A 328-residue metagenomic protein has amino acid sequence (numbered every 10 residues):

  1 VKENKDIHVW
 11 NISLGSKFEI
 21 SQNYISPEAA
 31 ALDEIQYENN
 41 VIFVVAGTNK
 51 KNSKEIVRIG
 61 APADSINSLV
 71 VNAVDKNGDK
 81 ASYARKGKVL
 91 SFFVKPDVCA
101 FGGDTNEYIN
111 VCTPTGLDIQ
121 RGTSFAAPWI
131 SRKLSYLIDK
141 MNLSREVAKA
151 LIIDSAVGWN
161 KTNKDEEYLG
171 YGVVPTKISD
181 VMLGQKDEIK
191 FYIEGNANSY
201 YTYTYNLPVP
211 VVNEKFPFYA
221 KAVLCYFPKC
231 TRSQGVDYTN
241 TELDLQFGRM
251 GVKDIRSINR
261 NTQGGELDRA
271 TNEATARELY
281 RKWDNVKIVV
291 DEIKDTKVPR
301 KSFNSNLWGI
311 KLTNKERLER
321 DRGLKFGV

Functional and structural regions predicted by a protein language model:
V1-A61, I119-R121, F125-A126: Substrate-binding/access-modulating region of protease and related hydrolase catalytic domains
S13, V44-A46, V71-A73, C99-F101 (+1 more regions): Generic beta-strand/beta-sheet core signal
S16, G47-K51, V74-K76, D104 (+1 more regions): Acidic, glycine-rich active-site loops and adjacent beta-strand->loop/helix elements that engage anionic groups
E38-N40, S65-S68, V89-K95, K140-L151: Subtilisin-like serine protease catalytic core
R58-S135: Extracellular S/T/G-rich loop segment that most often corresponds to the catalytic His/Ser-adjacent loop
M141-P217: C-terminal subdomain of the subtilisin-like protease fold in secreted/lumenal serine endopeptidases
P217-A220, D291-L324: Noncatalytic modules at the cell exterior or secretory-pathway interfaces, chiefly beta-strand-rich lectin/adhesion
F218-K287: Extended low-complexity, serine/threonine- and proline-enriched intrinsically disordered segments
